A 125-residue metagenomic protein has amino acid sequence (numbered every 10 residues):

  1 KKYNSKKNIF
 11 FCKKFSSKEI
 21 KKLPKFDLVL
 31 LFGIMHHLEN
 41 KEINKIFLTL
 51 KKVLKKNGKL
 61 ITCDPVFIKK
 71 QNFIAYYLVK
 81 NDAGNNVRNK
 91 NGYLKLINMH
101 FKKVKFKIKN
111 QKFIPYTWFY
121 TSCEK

Functional and structural regions predicted by a protein language model:
K1-P24, L38-K45, T49, K59-K125: Class I (Rossmann-like) S-adenosyl-L-methionine-dependent methyltransferase catalytic domain, capturing the SAM-binding
D27: Conserved acidic residues
L30: A conserved beta-strand element that flanks and buttresses the S-adenosyl-L-methionine
I34: Hydrophobic adenine-recognition pocket in adenosine-nucleotide-binding enzymes
K52-K55: Short, conserved loop/helix-junction motifs that constitute active-site signature segments in enzyme catalytic cores
